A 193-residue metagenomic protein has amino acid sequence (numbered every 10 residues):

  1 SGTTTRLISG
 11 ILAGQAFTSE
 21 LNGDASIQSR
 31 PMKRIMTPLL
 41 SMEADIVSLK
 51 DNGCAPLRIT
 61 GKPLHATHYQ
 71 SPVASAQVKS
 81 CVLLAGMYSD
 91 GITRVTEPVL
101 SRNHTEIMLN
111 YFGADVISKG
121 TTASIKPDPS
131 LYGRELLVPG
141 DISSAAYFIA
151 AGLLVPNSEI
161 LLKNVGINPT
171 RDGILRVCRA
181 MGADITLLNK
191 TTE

Functional and structural regions predicted by a protein language model:
S1-E193: Structural preference for solvent-exposed beta-strand-turn elements and adjacent flexible terminal/loop segments within
